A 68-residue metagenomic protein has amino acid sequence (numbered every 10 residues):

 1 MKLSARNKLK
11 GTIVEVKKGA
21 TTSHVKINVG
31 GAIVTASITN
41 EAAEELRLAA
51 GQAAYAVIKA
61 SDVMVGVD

Functional and structural regions predicted by a protein language model:
M1-D68: Non-catalytic connector elements of ABC transporters
